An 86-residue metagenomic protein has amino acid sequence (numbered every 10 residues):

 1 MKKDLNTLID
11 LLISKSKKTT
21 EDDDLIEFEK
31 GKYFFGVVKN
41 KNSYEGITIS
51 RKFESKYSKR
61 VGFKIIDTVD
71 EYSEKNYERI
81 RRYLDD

Functional and structural regions predicted by a protein language model:
M1-E29, S58-E74, D86: Negatively charged, low-complexity tracts enriched in Asp/Glu with abundant Ser/Thr
K30-F34: Glycine-centered tight beta-turn/hairpin loop motif at sheet-sheet or coil-to-beta transitions
F35-E74: Intrinsically disordered, low-complexity regulatory segments enriched in Ser/Thr/Pro and charged residues
